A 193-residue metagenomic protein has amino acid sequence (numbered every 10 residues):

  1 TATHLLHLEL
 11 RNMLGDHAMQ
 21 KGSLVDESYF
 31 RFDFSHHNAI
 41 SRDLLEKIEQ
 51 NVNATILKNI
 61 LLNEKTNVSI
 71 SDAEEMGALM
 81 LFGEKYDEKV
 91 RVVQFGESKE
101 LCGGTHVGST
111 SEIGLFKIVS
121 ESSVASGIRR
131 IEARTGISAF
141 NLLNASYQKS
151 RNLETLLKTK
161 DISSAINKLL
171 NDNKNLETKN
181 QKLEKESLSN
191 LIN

Functional and structural regions predicted by a protein language model:
T1, N38-E46, F140-N144: Ordered, soluble secondary-structure elements with a strong preference for glycine-centered loop motifs and nearby
T1-F34: Active/ligand-binding-proximal structured segments within catalytic/core domains that scaffold catalytic residues
A2, L6, H106, S138 (+1 more regions): Alpha-helical hydrophobic packing sites
T3, H7-R11, E49-N53, E132: Short, well-ordered alpha-helical packing segments
H4-L6, F32, V92, G104 (+1 more regions): Divalent metal-coordination and catalytic microenvironments
H17-M19, E27, I113, K117-N193: Terminal appendage regions of diverse proteins
F34-V124: Non-catalytic interaction/regulatory segments
